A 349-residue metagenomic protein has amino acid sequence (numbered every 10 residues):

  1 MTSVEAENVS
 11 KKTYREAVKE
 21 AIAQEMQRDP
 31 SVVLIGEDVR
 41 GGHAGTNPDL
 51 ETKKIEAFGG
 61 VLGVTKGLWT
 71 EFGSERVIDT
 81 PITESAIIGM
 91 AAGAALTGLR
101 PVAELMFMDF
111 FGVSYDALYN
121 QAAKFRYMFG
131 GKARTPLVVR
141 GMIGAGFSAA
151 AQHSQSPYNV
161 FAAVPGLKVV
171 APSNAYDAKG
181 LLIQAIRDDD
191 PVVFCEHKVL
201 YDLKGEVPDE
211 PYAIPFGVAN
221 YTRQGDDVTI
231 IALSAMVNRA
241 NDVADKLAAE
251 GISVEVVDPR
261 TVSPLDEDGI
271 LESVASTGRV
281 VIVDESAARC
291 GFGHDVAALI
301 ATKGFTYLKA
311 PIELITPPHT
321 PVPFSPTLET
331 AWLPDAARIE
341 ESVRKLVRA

Functional and structural regions predicted by a protein language model:
M1-P191, C195, T330: Thiamine diphosphate
H43-G63, G67-E71, A133-P136, K198-A349: Thiamine diphosphate
